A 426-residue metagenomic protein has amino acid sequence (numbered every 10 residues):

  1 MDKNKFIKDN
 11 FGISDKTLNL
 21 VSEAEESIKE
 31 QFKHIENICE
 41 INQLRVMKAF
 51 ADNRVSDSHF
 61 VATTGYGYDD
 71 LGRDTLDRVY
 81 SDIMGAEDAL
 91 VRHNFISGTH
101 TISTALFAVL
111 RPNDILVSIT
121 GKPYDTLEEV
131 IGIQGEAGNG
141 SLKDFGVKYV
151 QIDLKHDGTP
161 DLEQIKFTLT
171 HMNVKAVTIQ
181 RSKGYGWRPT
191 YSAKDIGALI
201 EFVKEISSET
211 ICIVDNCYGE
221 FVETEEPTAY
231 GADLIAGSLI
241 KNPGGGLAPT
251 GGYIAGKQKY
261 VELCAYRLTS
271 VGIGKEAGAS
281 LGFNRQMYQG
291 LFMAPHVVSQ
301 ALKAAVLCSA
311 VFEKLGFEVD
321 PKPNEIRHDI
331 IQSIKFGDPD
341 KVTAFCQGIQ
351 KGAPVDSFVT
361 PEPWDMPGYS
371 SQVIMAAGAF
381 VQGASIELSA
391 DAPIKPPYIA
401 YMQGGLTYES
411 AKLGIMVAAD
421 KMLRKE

Functional and structural regions predicted by a protein language model:
D2-K29, E36-N37, V46-H59, Y66-Y68 (+7 more regions): Conserved PLP-enzyme active-site core in the AAT-like
V79: Solvent-exposed, charged/polar functional surfaces in cytosolic regulatory/catalytic domains
E87-N94, V355-S357: Short, well-structured beta-strand/strand-turn elements
E313-E426: Conserved C-terminal alpha-helix-loop-beta "cap" of PLP-dependent enzymes that closes/shapes the active-site mouth
